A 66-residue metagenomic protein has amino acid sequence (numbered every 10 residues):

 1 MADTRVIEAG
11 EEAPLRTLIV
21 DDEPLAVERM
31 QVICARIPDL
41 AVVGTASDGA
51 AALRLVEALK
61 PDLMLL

Functional and structural regions predicted by a protein language model:
M1-R16: Non-catalytic signal-transmission and effector/linker regions of two-component phosphorelay proteins
A13-L25, M30-C34, M64: Conserved acidic segment of CheY-like receiver
I33-R36, L55: Alpha-helical interaction/dimerization surfaces of two-component signaling modules
D39-V42: Glycine-centered tight turns that cap/initiate beta-strands
T45-L63: Acidic, metal-coordinating helix/loop segments flanking the phosphotransfer/catalytic sites of two-component signaling
